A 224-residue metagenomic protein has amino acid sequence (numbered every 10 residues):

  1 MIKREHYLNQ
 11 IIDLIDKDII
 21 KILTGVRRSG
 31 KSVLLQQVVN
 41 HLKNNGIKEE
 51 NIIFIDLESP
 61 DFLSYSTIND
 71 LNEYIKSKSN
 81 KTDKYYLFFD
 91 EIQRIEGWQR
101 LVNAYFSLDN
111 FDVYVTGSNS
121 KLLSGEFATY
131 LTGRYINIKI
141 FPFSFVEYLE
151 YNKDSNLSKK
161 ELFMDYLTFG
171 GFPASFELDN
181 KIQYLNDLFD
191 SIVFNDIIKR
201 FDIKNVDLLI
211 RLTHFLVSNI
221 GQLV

Functional and structural regions predicted by a protein language model:
I2-D16: Pre-Walker A adenine-sensing motif
L23: Hydrophobic anchor at the beta1->P-loop junction of P-loop NTPases
K31: Conserved lysine of the Walker
L34, V38: Hydrophobic positions on the alpha1 helix immediately C-terminal to the Walker A/P-loop
I53-Y85: Short glycine-rich substrate-engagement loop in P-loop NTPases that contacts/grips substrate
D112-S118, K139, Y148: Structural recognition of the conserved hydrophobic beta-strand(s) that form the central parallel beta-sheet of P-loop
K121-N137, N152-K153: Short regulatory helix/loop adjacent to the ATP-binding pocket of P-loop NTPases
P142, V146-V224: Interdomain hinge/linker elements that couple catalytic modules in large macromolecular machines
